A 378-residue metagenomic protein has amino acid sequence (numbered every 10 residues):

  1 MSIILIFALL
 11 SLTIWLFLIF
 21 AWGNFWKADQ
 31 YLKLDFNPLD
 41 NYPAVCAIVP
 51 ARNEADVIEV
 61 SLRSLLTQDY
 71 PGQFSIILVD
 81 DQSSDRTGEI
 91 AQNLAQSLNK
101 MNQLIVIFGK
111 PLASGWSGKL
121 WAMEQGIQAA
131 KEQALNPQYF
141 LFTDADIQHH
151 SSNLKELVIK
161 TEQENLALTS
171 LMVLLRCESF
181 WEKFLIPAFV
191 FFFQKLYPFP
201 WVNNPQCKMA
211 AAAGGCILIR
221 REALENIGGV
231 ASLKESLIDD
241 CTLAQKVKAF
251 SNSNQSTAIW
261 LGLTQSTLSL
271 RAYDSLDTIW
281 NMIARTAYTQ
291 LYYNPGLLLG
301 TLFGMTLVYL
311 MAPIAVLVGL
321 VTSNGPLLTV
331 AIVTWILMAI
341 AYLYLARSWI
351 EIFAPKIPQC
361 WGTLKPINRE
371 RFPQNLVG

Functional and structural regions predicted by a protein language model:
M1-L39, P187, F199, P366-N368 (+1 more regions): N-terminal membrane-anchoring/stem segments of glycan-assembly enzymes
F20-F74, S83-S84, G88-L94, P198-Q206 (+1 more regions): N-terminal signal-anchor transmembrane helix
Q73-Q82, I107-G109: Short beta-strand/loop segment that forms part of the nucleotide-sugar
R86, T143-K160: Acidic donor-binding/catalytic loop of UDP-sugar-dependent glycosyltransferases, especially processive GT2
M123, F140: Short aromatic/hydrophobic "clamp" motif used to bind/position activated sugar donors
T161, L168-Q194, E225, V230-L298: Catalytic donor/gating beta->alpha subdomain of glycosyltransferases that bind UDP-sugars
A213-I227: Conserved nucleotide-sugar donor-binding and metal-coordinating catalytic region shared by glycosyltransferases
L298-G378: Membrane-embedded multi-pass helical conduit in multi-pass membrane proteins, especially envelope-biosynthetic
